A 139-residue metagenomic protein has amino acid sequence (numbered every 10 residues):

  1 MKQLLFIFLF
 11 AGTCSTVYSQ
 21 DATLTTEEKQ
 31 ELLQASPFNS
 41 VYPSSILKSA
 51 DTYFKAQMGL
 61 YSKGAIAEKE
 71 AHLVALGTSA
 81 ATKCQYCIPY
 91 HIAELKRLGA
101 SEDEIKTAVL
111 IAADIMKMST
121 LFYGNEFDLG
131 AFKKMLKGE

Functional and structural regions predicted by a protein language model:
L4-T13: Sec-dependent N-terminal signal peptides
V17-E70, Y123-E139: Acidic, glycine/proline-rich low-complexity segments that act as flexible tails and inter-domain linkers
A50, Y90-I105: Iron-sulfur (Fe-S) cluster-binding segments and ferredoxin-like electron-carrier domains, especially [2Fe-2S]
M58, A75, I92-K96: Amphipathic alpha-helical segments within well-ordered protein domains
L73, E104-L110: Beta-strand segments within the central parallel beta-sheet cores of soluble alpha/beta enzyme folds
V74, T78-Y90: Short, thiol/selenol-centered motifs that function as redox-active sites or metal-ligating centers
Y86-P89, A93, K117-L121: Charged/polar positions within long, soluble alpha-helices
A108-D128: Short Fe-S-cluster ligation motifs
